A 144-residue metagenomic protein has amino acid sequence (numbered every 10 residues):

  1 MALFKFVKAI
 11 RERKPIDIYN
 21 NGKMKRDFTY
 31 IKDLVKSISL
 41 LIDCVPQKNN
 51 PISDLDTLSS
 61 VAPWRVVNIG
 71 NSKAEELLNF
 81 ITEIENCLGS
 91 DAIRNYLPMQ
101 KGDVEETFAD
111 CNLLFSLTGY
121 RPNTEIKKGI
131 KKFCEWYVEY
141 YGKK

Functional and structural regions predicted by a protein language model:
V7-K144: C-terminal substrate-binding subdomain of Rossmann-fold SDR/epimerase-dehydratase oxidoreductases
